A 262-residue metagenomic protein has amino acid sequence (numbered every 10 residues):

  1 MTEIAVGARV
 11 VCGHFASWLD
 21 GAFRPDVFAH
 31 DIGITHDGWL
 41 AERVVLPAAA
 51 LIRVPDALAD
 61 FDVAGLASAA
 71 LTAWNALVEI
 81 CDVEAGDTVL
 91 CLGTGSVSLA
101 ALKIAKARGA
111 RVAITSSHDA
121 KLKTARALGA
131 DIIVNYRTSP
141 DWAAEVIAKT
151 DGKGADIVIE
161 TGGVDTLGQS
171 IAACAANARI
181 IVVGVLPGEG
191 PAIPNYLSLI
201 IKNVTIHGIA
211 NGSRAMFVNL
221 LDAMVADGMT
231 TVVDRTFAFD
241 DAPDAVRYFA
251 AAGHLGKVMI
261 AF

Functional and structural regions predicted by a protein language model:
M1-L19, T35, P55-A57: Glycine-rich beta-strand-centered segment in the early N-terminal region that forms part of a ligand/cofactor-binding
F15-A16, T94, V185: Short, surface-exposed secondary-structure boundary micro-motifs
F28, R108, R126, T161-V232 (+1 more regions): Glycine-rich phosphate-binding loop and adjacent beta-alpha segment of Rossmann(oid) nucleotide-cofactor-binding
I34-L40, D56-E79, C91-A100: A glycine-rich, Thr/Ser-enriched phosphate-binding loop motif common to dinucleotide/cofactor-binding enzymes
A57-A59, D82-T88, G152-K153: Short helix-loop-beta connector
T88-T94, K106-Q169: Adenosine-nucleotide cofactor-binding segment
G152, G228-V232, P243-F262: C-terminal capping/lid region of NAD(P)-dependent oxidoreductase domains
